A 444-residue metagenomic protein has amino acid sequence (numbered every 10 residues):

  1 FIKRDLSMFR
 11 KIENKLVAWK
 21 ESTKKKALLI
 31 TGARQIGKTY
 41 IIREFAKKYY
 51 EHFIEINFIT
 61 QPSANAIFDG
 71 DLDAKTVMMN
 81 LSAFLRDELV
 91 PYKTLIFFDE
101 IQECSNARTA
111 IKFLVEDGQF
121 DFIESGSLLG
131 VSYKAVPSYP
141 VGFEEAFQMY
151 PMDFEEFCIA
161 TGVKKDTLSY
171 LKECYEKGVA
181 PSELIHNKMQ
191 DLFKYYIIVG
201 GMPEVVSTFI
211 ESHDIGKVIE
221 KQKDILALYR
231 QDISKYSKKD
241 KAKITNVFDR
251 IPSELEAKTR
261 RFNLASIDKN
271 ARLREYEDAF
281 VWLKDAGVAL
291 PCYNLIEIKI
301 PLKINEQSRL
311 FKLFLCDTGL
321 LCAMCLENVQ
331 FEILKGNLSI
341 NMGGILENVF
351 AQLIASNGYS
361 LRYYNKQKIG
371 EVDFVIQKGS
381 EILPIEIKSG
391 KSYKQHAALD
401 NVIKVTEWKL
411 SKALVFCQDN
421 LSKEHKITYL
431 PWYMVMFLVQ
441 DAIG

Functional and structural regions predicted by a protein language model:
S7-S22: Pre-Walker A adenine-sensing motif
K38: Conserved lysine of the Walker
I41, F45: Hydrophobic positions on the alpha1 helix immediately C-terminal to the Walker A/P-loop
T60-P91: Short glycine-rich substrate-engagement loop in P-loop NTPases that contacts/grips substrate
D121-S127, Q148: Structural recognition of the conserved hydrophobic beta-strand(s) that form the central parallel beta-sheet of P-loop
Y133-E256: Interdomain motor-coupling "hinge/lid" segment immediately C-terminal to the ATP-binding subdomain of NTP-driven enzymes
S207-G379: Accessory nucleic acid-recognition modules appended to NTPase machines
D419-G444: Domain-level recognition of nuclease-like catalytic cores that cleave nucleotide substrates
